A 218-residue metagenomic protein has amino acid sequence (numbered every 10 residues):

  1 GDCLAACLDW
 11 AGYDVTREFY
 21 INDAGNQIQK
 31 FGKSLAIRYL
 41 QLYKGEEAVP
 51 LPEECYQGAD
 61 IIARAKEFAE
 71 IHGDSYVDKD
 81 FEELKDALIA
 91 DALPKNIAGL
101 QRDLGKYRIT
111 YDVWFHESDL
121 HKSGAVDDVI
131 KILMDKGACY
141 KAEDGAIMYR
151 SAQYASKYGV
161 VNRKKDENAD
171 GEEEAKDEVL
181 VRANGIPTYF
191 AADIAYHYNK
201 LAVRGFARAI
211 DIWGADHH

Functional and structural regions predicted by a protein language model:
G1-H218: NTP-dependent nucleotidyl-transfer catalytic core
